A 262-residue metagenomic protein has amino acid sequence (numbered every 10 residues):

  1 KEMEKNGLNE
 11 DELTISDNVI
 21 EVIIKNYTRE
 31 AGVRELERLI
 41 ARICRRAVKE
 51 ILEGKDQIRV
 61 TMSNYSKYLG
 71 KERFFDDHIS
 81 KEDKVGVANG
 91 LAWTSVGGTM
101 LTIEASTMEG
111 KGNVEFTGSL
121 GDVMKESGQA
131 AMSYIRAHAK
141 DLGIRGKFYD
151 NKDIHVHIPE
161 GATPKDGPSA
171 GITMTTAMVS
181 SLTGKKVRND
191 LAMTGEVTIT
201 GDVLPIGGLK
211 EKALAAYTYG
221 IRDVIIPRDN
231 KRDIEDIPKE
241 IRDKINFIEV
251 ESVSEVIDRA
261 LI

Functional and structural regions predicted by a protein language model:
K1-A41, R46-I58, D141-K147, K185-D190: Conserved C-terminal "switch" segment of AAA+ ATPases
S16, T61, P238: Residue-level signal for threonine
N26-E35, L39, S66, R73-D76 (+2 more regions): C-terminal helicase module of SF1/SF2 nucleic-acid helicases/translocases
I51-D77: Amphipathic alpha-helical
Q57, F75-I79, K84-N89, G97-I262: Peripheral, non-AAA+ core regions of ATP-driven protein-machinery
